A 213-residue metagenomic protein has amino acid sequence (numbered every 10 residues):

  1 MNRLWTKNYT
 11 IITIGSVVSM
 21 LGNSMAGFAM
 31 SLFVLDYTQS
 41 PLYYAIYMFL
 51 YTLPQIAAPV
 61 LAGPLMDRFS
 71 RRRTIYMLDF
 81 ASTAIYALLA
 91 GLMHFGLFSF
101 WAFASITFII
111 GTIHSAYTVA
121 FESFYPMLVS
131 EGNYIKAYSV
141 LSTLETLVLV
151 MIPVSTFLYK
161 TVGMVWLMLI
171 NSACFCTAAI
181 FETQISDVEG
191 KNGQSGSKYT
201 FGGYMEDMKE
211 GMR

Functional and structural regions predicted by a protein language model:
M1-Y9, V188-R213: Juxtamembrane intracellular "pre-TM" segments in multi-pass secondary transporters
T6-K7, S40, G163: Short loop-to-helix capping motifs
T10-G27, M48-M66, S70-I85, A102-Y159 (+2 more regions): Substrate-agnostic recognition of the 12-TM MFS/MFS-like secondary transporter fold
A29-P54: Extracellular/periplasmic helix-loop-helix junction of adjacent transmembrane segments in MFS-like secondary
S31-Y37, L89-F95, L149-S172: Transmembrane alpha-helix termini and helix-breaking/packing motifs in multi-pass membrane transporters
Q39, G63, M93-L97, I185-V188: Short helix-capping/hinge motifs at transmembrane helix termini and TM-loop junctions
G91-I106: Helix-loop junctions at membrane interfaces in 12-TM secondary transporters
G96, S123, M127, M168-Y199: Helix-loop junctions on the cytosolic side of multi-pass membrane transporters, especially the intracellular loop
